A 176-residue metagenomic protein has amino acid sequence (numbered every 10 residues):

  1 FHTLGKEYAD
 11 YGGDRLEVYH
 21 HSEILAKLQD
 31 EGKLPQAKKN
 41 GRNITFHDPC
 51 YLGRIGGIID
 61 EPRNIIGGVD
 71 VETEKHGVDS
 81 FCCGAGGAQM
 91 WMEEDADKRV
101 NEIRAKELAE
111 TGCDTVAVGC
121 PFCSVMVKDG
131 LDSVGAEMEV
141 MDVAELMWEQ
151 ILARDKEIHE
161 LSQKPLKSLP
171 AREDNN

Functional and structural regions predicted by a protein language model:
F1-N176: Iron-sulfur cluster-binding electron-transfer modules in prokaryotic oxidoreductases
